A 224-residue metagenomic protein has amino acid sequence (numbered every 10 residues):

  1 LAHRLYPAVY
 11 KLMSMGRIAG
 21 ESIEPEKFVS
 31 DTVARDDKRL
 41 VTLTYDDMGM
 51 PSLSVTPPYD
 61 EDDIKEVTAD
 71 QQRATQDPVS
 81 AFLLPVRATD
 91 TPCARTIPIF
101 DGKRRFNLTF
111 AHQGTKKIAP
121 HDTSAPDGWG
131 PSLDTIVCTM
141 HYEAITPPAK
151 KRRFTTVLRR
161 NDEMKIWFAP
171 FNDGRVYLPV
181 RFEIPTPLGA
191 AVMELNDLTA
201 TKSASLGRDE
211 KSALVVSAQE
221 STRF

Functional and structural regions predicted by a protein language model:
L1-D46, C93-F224: Acidic, serine/threonine-rich low-complexity disordered tracts
K38-R105: A charged, solvent-exposed segment within the mature domains of Sec-exported extracytoplasmic proteins
